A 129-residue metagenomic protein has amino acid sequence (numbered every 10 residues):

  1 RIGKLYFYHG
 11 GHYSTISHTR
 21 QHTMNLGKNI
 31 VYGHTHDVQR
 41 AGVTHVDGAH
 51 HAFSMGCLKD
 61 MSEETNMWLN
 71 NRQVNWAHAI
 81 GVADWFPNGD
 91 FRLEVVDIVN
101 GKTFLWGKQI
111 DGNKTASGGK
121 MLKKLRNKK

Functional and structural regions predicted by a protein language model:
R1-I2: Eukaryote-skewed repeat-based solenoidal scaffolds used as protein-protein interaction platforms, primarily
L5-V96: Conserved beta-sheet core of the metallophosphoesterase superfamily
W85-K129: A short C-terminal boundary segment appended to hydrolase-like catalytic domains
